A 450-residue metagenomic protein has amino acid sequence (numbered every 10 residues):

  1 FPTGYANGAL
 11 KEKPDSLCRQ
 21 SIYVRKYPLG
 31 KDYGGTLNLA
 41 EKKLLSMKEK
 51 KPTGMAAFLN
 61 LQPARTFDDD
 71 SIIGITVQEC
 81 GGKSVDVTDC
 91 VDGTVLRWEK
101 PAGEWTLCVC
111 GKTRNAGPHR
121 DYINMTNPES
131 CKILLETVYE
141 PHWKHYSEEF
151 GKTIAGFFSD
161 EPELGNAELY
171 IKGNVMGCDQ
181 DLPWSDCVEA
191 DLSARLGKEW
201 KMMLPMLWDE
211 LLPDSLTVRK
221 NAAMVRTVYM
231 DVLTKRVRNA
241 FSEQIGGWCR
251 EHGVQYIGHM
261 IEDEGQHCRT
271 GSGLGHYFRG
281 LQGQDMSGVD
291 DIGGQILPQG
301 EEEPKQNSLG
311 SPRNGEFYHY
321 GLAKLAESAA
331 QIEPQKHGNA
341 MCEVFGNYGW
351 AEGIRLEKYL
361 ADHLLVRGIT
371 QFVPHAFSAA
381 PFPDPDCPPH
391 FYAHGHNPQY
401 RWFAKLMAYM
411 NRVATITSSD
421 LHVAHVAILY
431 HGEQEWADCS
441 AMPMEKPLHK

Functional and structural regions predicted by a protein language model:
F1-L37, Y146-G156, E161-K450: Carbohydrate-binding surfaces of carbohydrate-active enzymes
F1-T88, W98, K112-K132, E136: Acidic/aromatic-lined carbohydrate-recognition and catalytic surfaces of CAZymes acting on diverse glycans
G93-E99: Generic recognition of long tandem-repeat/solenoid scaffolds
G103-H145, G346, A414-S418, V423-A441: Catalytic grooves of carbohydrate-active enzymes
